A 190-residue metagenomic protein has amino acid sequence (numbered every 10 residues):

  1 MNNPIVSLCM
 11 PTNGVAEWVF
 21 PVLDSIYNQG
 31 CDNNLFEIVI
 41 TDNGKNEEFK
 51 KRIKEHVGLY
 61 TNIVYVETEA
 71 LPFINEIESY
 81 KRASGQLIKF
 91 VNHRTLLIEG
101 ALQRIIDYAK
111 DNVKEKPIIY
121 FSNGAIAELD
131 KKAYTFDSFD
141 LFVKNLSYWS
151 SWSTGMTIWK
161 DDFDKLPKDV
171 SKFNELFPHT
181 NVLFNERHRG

Functional and structural regions predicted by a protein language model:
P4-S7, E37: Cell-envelope/extracellular polymer assembly enzymes that use nucleotide-activated donors
V15-Q29: Short, well-formed alpha-helical segments that are part of the catalytic scaffolds of diverse glycosyltransferases
T41-K51: A conserved acidic beta->alpha catalytic loop
N43, V91-H93, S122: Active-site acidic Asp-centered loop
E67-A83: Glycine-rich, basic loop-to-helix element that forms the pyrophosphate-binding segment of sugar-nucleotide handling
I88: Short aromatic/hydrophobic "clamp" motif used to bind/position activated sugar donors
L96, G100-A133: Conserved donor NDP-sugar-binding/catalytic core segment of glycosyltransferases
F136-G190: Conserved nucleotide-sugar donor-binding catalytic segment
